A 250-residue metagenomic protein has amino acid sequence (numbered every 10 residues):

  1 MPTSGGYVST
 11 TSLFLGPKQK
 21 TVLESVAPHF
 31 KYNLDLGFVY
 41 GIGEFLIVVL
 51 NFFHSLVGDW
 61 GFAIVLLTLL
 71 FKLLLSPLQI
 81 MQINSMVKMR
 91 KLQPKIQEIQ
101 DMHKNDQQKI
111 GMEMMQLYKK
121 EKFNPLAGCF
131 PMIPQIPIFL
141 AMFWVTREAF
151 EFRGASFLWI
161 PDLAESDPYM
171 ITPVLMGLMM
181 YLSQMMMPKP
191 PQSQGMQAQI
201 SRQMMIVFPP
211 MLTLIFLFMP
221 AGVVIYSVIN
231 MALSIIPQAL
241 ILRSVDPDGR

Functional and structural regions predicted by a protein language model:
M1-R250: Helix-loop-helix
